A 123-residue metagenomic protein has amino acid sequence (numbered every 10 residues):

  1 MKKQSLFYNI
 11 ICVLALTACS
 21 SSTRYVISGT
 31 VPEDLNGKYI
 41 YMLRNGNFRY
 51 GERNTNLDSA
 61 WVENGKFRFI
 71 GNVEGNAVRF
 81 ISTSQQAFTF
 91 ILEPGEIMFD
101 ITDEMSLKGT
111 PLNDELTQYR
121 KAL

Functional and structural regions predicted by a protein language model:
M1-T30: Bacterial Sec-dependent N-terminal signal peptides
S20-L123: A non-transmembrane, solvent-exposed segment enriched in polar/low-complexity residues
